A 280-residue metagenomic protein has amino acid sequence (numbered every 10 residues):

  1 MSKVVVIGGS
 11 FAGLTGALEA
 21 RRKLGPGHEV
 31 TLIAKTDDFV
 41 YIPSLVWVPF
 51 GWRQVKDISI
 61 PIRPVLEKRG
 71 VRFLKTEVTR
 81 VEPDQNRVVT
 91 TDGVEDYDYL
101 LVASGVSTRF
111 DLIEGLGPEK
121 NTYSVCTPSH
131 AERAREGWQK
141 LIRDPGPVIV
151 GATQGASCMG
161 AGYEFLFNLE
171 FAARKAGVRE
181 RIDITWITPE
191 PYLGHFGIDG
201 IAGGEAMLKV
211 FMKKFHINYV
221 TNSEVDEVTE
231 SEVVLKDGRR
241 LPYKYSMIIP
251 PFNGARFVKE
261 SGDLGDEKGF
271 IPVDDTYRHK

Functional and structural regions predicted by a protein language model:
S2-K3, G70-E164, N168-G177, M247: FAD-binding core/adjacent interface of flavoenzyme oxidoreductases
S2-R72, Q154-I198: Beta1-alpha1 glycine-rich phosphate/pyrophosphate-binding loop at the start of Rossmann-like nucleotide-binding domains
R21-P26, V89-V94, T276-R278: Short amphipathic alpha-helices and their capping/turn segments at secondary-structure boundaries
E29, K68-R80, V88, E170-P272: A Rossmann-like FAD-binding core segment of flavoenzymes
I42-V46, I113-L116, E260: Short acidic, glycine/proline-rich loop/turn micro-motifs
V65, G93-V94, R239-R240: Structural alpha-helical scaffold elements that stabilize or flank donor/cofactor-binding regions in carbohydrate
G117-D144, P242-Y245, I249-K280: FAD-site-proximal beta/loop scaffold in flavoenzymes
